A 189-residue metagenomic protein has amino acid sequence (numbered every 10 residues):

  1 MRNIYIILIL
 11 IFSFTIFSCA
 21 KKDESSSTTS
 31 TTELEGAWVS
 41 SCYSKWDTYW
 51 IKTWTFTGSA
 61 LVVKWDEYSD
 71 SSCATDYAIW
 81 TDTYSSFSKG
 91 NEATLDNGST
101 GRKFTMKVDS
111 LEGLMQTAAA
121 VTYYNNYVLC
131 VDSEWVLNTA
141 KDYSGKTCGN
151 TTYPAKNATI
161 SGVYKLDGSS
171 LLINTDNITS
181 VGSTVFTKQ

Functional and structural regions predicted by a protein language model:
R2-N3, S13-W38, T187: Bacterial Sec-dependent N-terminal signal peptides
I6-L10: Sec-dependent N-terminal signal peptides
E24-S71: Short N-terminal edge-element motif at the start of the domain
L34-E35, T53-V62, S161-L172, Q189: Short, solvent-exposed coil/turn segments at beta-strand boundaries
S40-Y49, D66-G168, T179-V181, V185-K188: Contiguous, well-ordered beta-strand patches that form the walls/edges of small beta-barrel/beta-sandwich domains
D176: Short loop/turn segments immediately following the C-termini of beta-strands
